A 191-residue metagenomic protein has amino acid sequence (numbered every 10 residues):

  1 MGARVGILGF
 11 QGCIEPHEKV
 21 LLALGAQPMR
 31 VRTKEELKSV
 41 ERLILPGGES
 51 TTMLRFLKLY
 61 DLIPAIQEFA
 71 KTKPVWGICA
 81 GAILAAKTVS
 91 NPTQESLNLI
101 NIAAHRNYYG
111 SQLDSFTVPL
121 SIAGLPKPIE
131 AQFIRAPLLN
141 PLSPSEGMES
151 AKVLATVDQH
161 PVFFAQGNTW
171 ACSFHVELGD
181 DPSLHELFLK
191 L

Functional and structural regions predicted by a protein language model:
M1-R4, P126-I129, F164-W170: Beta-strand-turn-beta hairpins that frame and shape the catalytic cleft of phosphate-ester-processing enzymes
M1-Y60, A65-E68, A123, P182-L191: N-terminal beta1-alpha1 cap of cysteine-dependent amidohydrolase-like domains
G12, S115, R135-L191: C-terminal and late-domain segments of enzyme folds
Q27-M29, E130, K152, W170: Conserved beta-strand segments of alpha/beta enzyme cores
L45, G77, C172: Redox-cofactor binding/interface segments in oxidoreductases and associated redox assembly factors
S50-S121: Cysteine-nucleophile active-site neighborhood
S90-H160: Pocket-forming structural segment of enzyme catalytic cores
